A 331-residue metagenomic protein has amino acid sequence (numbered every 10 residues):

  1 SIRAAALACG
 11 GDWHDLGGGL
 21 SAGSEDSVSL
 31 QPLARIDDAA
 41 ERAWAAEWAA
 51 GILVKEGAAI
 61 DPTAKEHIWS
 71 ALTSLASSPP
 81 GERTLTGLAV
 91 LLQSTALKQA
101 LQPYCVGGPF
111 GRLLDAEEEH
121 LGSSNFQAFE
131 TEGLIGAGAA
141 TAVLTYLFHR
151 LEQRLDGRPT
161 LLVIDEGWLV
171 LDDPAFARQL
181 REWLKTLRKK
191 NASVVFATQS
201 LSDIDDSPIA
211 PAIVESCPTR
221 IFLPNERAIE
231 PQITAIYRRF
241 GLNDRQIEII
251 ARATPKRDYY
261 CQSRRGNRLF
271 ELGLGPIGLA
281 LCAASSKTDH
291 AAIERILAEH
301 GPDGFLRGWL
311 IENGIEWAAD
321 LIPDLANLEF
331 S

Functional and structural regions predicted by a protein language model:
S1: Phosphate-binding glycine-rich loops and their immediate beta-loop-alpha structural context
A4-A192, F196, D205-P208, Q246 (+3 more regions): P-loop NTPase motor domains
L201-S331: C-terminal regions of RecA-like/P-loop NTPase motor modules
